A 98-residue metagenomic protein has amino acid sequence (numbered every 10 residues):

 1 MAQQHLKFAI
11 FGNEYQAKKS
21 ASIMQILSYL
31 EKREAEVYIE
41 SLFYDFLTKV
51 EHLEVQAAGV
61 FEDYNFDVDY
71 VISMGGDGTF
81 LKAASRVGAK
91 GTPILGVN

Functional and structural regions predicted by a protein language model:
M1-L30: N-terminal phosphate-binding or glycine-rich loops at protein starts, especially the Walker A/P-loop of NTPases
G12, E40, S73-M74: Active-site-adjacent beta-strand anchor residues
Q16-K19, D45-F46, V50-H52, A58-N98: Small-residue-rich beta-alpha loop regions that form the catalytic core of phosphotransfer and lipid-active enzymes
S28-E34, T48: Short glycine- and acidic-rich boundary segments immediately preceding or forming the N-terminal edge of structured
A35-L42: Short internal beta-strands
